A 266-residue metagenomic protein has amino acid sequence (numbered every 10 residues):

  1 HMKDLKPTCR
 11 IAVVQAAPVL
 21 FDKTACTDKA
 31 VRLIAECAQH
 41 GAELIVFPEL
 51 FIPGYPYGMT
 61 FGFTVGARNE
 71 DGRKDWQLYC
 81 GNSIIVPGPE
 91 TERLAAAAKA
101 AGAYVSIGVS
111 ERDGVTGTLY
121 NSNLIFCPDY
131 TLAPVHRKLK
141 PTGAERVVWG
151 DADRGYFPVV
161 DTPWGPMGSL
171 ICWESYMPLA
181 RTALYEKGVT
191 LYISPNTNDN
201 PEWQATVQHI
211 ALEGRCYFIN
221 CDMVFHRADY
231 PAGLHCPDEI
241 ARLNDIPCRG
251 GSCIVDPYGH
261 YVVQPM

Functional and structural regions predicted by a protein language model:
M2-L44: N-terminal active-site segment of His-dependent metallophosphoesterases
A12, L124-F126, C253: Conserved hydrophobic/aromatic positions in well-ordered beta-strands
K23, A35-P128, N198-N200, Q204-G214: Cys-nucleophile CN-hydrolase/nitrilase-fold catalytic domain and related Cys-dependent amidase chemistry that acts on
I85-V86, E90-E92, A96-K99, E111-T190 (+1 more regions): Active-site catalytic loop in hydrolytic enzyme cores
L212-I219, H226: Acidic, glycine-rich loop-and-strand cores that form catalytic or ligand-binding grooves in diverse globular domains
M223-M266: C-terminal beta-strand edge segments of enzyme domains
